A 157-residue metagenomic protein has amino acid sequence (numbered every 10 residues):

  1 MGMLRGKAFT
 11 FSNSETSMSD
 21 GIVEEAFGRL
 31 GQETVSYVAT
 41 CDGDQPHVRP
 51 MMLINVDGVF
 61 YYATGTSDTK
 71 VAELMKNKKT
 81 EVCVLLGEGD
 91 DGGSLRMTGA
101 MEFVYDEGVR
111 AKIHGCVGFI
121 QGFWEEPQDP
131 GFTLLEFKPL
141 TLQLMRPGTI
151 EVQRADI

Functional and structural regions predicted by a protein language model:
G2-M18, G93-I157: Charged, gly/pro-rich active-site loop segments
E15-V35: Short, basic/aromatic recognition patches
D20-V23, S67-K70, G118-Q121: Charged, amphipathic alpha-helical segments
G31-Y37, C116-F119: Short Pro/Gly-enriched beta-strand edge/turn motifs at strand-loop
E33-T66, L74, T80-L86, L95-M97: Short beta-strand segments
H47, S67-D68, Q128-G131: A short beta-loop-beta micro-motif enriched in histidine and acidic residues
T66-S67, L140: A generic "binding-loop/recognition-motif" signal
D68-V71, I150-V152: Short, surface-exposed beta-strand-loop junctions and turns on beta-sheet-rich folds
